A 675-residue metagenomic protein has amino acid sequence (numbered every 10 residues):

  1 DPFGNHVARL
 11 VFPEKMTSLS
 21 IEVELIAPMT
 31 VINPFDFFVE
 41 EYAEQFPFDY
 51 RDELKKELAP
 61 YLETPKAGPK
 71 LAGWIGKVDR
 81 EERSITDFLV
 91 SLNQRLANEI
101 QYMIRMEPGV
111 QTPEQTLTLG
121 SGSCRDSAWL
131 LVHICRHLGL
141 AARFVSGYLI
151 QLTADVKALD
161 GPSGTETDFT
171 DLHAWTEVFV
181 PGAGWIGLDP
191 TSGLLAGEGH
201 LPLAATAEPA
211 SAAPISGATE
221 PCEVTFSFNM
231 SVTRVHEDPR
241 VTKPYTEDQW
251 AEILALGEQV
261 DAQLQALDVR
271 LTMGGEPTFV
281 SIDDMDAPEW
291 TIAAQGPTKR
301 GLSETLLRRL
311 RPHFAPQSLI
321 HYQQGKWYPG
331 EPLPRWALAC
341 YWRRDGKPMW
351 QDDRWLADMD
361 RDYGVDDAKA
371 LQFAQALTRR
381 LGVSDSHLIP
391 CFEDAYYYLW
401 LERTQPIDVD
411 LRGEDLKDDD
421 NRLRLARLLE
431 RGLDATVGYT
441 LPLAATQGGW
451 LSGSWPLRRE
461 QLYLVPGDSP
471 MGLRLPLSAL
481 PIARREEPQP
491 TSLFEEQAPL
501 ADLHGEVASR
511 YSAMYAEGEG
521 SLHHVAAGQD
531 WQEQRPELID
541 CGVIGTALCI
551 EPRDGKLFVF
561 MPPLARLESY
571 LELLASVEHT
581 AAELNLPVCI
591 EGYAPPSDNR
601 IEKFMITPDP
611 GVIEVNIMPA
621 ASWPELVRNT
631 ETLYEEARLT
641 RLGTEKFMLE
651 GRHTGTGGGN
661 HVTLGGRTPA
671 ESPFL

Functional and structural regions predicted by a protein language model:
D1-G122, H137-E602, T607: Mixed-charge, low-complexity segments
P2, A8-P13, E614-R638: Aromatic/His-enriched, Gly/Pro-containing loop or helix-boundary segments that lie immediately adjacent to catalytic
E24, N93, V132, H173 (+6 more regions): Short, well-ordered alpha-helical packing segments
M29, R80-E81, P563-L567, M618-W623 (+1 more regions): A generic structural motif
S146, M561, I590-A594, I617-P619 (+2 more regions): Glycine-rich, histidine-containing beta strand-loop boundary motifs that form or position
I186-G197, S622-E636, G666-L675: Helical (often loop-to-helix) elements that flank the catalytic cores of nucleotide-handling enzymes
R431-T446, R458, P595-R600, T632 (+2 more regions): Metal-dependent DNA replication initiation modules
D554-M561, I606-P619, N660-G666: Short, hydrophobic beta-strand segments
